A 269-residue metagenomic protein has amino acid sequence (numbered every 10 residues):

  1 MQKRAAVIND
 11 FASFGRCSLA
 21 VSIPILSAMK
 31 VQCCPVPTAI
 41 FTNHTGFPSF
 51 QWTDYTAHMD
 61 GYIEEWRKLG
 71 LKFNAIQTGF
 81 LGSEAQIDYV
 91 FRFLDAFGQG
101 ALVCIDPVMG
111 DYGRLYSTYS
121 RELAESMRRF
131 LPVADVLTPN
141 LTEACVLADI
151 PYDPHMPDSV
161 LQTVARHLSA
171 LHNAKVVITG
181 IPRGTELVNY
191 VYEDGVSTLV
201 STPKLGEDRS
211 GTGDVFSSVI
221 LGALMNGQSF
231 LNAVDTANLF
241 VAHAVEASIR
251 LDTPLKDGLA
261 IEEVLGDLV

Functional and structural regions predicted by a protein language model:
Q2-I105, M109-S117, E262-G266: Conserved N-terminal subdomain of the carbohydrate kinase-like
I8, M29, W66-L69, A96-F97 (+6 more regions): Change "in soluble alpha/beta enzymes" to "in soluble alpha/beta proteins
S13, S197-G211: Short pre-catalytic strand/loop immediately N-terminal to key active-site residues, enriched for Gly-Thr
H58-G61, R129, T163, N232-F240: A non-catalytic, amphipathic alpha-helix used as a structural packing/dimerization or gating element in enzyme scaffolds
S117-S197, E207, L231: Conserved phosphate/ATP/ADP-binding segment of small-molecule kinases
V146, G206-F230, V234: Short, small-residue alpha-helix embedded
L231-V269: Charged C-terminal helix
